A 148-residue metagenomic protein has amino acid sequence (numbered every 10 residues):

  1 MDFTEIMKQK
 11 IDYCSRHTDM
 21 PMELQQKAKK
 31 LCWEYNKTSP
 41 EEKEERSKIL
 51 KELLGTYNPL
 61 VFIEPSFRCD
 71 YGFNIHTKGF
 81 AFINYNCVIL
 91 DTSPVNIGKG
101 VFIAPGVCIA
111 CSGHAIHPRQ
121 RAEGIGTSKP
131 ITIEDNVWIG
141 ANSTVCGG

Functional and structural regions predicted by a protein language model:
M1-L60: Terminal amphipathic alpha-helical/low-complexity segments used for targeting or macromolecular assembly
K8, K30, F62-E64, Q120 (+1 more regions): Residue-level signal for pocket-adjacent positions within structured domains
C32-Y35, L54, V61, N74 (+2 more regions): N-terminal start-of-chain detector that recognizes signal peptides and the immediate post-cleavage beginning
K43, V61-F62, F82, W138: N-terminal alpha-helical segment
I49, E64-R68: Arg/Lys-rich RNA-binding interfaces used to dock onto structured RNA substrates
G55-Y57, V61, C69, I133: Hydrophobic beta-strand core residues of beta-sandwich domains
F67-K78, F82-G148: Flexible, glycine/small-residue-enriched loop-and-beta-strand segment within the central core of proteins
